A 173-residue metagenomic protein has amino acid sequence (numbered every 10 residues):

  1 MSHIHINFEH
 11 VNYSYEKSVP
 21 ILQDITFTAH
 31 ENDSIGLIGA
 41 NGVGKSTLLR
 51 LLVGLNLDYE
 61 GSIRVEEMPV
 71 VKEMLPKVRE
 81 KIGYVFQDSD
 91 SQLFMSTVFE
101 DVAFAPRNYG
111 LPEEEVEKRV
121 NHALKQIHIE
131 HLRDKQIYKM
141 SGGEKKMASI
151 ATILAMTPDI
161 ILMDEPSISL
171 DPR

Functional and structural regions predicted by a protein language model:
M1-D24, K72-M74, E113: A short, flexible loop at the N-terminus of ABC-type nucleotide-binding domains that lies
I38-A40: The feature captures the beta-strand-to-loop junction immediately N-terminal to the Walker
V53: Helix-to-loop junction immediately C-terminal to a conserved catalytic motif
G61-V70, V78: Conserved ABC transporter NBD signature motif
E114-L132: Conserved ABC ATPase "signature" region
Q136-M140, E144: Conserved ABC ATPase signature
I161-D164: Catalytic Walker B motif of ABC-type/P-loop ATPase nucleotide-binding domains
